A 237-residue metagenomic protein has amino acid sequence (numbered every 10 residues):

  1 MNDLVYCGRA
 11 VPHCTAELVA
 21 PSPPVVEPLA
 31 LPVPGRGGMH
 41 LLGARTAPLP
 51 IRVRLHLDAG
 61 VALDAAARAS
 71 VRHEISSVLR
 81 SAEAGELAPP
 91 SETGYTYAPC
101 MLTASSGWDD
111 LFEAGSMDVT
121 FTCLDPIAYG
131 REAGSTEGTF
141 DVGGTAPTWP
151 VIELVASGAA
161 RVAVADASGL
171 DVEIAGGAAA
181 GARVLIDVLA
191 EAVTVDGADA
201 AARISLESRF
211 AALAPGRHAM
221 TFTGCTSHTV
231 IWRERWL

Functional and structural regions predicted by a protein language model:
M1-P32: Polar/acidic, low-complexity leader/linker segments enriched in S/T/G and N/D
G35-L63, E113-P126, H218: Oligomerization/assembly interface segments of phage tail-like spikes and tubes
R45, I51-A82, E86: Compositionally biased, low-complexity regions
R45-L49, L79-S81, L111-E113, G144-A146 (+1 more regions): Solvent-exposed loop and beta-edge segments used for protein-protein assembly and interaction
T46-P50, Y95, A114-S116, A133 (+1 more regions): A general secondary-structure signal for short beta-strands and their flanking turns/coil in non-transmembrane regions
R52-H56, M101, T120-T122, V151-V155 (+1 more regions): Residue-level recognition of well-ordered beta-strand positions that form the cores of beta-sheet-rich folds across
S81-I127: Short beta-strand and beta-hairpin "edge-sheet" elements
I127-L237: Intrinsically disordered, low-complexity segments enriched in serine, threonine, and glycine
